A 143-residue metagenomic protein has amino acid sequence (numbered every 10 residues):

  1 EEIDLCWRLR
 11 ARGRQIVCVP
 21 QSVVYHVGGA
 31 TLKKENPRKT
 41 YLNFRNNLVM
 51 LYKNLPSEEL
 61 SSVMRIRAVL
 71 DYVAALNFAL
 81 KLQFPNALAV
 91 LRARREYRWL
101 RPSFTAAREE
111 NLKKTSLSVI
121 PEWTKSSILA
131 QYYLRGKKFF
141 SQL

Functional and structural regions predicted by a protein language model:
E1-V23: A short, conserved alpha-helix in the catalytic core of glycosyltransferases
E2-I3, A11, D71-F78, P85 (+1 more regions): Catalytic-site signature of metal-activated, phosphate-bearing donor transferases, centered on the GT-A/GT-A-like
Q15-E109, L117-S118, S127: Active-site-adjacent helix/loop segment of glycosyltransferases that harbors family-specific signature motifs
T105-L143: Glycine-rich phosphate/pyrophosphate-binding loop and adjacent beta-alpha nucleotide/cofactor-binding cores
